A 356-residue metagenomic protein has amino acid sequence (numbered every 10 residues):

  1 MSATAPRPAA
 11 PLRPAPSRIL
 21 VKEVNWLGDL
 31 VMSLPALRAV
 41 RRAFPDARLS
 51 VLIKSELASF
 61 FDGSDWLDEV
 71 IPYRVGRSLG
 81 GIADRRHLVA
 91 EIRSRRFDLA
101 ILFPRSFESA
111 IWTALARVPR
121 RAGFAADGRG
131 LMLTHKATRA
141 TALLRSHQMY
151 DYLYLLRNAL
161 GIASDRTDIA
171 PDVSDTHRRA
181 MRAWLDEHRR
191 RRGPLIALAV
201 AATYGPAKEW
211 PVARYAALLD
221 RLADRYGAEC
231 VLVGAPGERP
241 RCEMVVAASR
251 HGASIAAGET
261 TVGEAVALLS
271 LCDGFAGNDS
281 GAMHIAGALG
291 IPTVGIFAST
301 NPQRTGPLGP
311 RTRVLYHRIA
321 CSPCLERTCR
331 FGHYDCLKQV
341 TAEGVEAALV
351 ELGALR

Functional and structural regions predicted by a protein language model:
M1-R356: Catalytic machinery of carbohydrate-active enzymes, primarily nucleotide-sugar-dependent glycosyltransferases
